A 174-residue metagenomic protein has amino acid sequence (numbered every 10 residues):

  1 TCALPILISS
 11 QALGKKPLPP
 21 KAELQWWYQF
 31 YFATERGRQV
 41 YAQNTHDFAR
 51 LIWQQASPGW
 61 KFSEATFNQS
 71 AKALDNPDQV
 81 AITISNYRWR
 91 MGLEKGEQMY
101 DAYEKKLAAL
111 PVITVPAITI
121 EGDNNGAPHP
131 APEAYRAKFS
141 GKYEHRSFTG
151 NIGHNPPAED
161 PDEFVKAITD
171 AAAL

Functional and structural regions predicted by a protein language model:
T1-G150, L174: Flexible "cap/lid" subdomain of the alpha/beta-hydrolase fold that forms the substrate-access gate
S10-A12, P161, A167: Active-site-proximal flexible loops/turns
I120, N155-A158, A171: Hydrophobic alpha-helical segments
N151-P161, V165: Catalytic histidine-centered segment of alpha/beta-hydrolase-like enzymes
A167-L174: C-terminal alpha-helix
